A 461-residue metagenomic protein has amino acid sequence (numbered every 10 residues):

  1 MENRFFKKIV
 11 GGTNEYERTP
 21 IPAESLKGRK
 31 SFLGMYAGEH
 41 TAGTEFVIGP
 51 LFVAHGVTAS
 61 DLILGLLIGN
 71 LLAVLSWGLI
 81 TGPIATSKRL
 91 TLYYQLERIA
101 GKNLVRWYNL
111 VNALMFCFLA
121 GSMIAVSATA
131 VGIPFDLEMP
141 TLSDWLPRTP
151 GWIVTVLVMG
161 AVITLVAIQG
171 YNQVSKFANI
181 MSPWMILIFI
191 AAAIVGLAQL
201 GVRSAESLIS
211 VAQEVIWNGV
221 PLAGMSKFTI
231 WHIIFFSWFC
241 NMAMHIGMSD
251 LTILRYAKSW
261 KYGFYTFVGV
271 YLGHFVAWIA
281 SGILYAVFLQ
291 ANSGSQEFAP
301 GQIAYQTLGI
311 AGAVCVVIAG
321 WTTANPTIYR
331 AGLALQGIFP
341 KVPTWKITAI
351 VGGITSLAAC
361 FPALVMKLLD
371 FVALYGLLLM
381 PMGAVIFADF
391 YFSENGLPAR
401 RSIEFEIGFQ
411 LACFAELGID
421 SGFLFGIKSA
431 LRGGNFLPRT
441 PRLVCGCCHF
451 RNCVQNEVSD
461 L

Functional and structural regions predicted by a protein language model:
M1-D61, G196, N218, L222-F235 (+2 more regions): Membrane-interface "cap" regions at the ends of multi-pass membrane proteins
Y36, N109, L137-Q169, P183-A193 (+3 more regions): Transmembrane alpha-helical segments of multi-pass small-molecule transport proteins
A54-G56, P83, I99, W107 (+7 more regions): Membrane-water interface regions at transmembrane-helix termini and the short interhelical loops of multi-pass membrane
L67-A100, N109-I124, F288, V454-D460: Juxtamembrane transmembrane-helix boundary signature
V105-D144, W321-G337: Hydrophobic transmembrane alpha-helices that form the core helical bundles of multi-pass secondary transporters
I124, A128-I133, I186-V220, F235 (+4 more regions): Hydrophobic alpha-helical segments and their helix-loop junctions in multi-pass secondary transporters
V158-S210, F264-V270, F371-A384, P441-G446: Membrane-interface loop-to-helix entry segments
A384-L461: C-terminal membrane-solvent junction of multi-pass transporters and transport-like membrane proteins
